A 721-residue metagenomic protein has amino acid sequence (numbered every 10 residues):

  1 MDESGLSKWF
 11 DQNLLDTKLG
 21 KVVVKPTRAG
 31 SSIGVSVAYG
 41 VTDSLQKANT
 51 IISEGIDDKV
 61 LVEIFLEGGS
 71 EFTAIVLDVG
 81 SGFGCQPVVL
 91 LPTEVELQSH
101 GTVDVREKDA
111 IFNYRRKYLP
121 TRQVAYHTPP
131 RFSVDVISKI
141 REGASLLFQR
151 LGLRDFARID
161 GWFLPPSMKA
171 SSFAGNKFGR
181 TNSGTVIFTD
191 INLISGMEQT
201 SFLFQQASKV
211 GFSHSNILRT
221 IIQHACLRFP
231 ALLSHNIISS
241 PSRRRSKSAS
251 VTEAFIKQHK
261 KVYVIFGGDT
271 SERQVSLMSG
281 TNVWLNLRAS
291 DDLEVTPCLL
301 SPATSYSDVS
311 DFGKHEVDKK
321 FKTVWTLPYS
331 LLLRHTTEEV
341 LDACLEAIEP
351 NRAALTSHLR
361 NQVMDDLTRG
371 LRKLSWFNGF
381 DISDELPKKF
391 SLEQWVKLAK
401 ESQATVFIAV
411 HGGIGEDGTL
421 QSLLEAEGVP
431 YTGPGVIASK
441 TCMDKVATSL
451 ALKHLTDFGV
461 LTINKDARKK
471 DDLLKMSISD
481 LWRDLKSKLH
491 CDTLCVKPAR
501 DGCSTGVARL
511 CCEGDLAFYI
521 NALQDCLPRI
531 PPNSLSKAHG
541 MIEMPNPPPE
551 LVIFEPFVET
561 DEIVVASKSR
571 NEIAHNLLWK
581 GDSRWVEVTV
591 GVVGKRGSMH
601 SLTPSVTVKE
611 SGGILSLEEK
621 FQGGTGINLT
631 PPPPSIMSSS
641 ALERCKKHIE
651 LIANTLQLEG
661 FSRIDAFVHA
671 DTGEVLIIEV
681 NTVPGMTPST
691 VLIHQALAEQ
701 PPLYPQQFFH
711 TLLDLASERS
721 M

Functional and structural regions predicted by a protein language model:
M1-E71, D78-F83, F255-I265, K389-Q403 (+3 more regions): Active-site nucleotide/adenylate-binding loops and adjacent lid/helix of ATP-dependent enzymes
D2-W9, N216-I437, T441-M443, A447-H454 (+2 more regions): ATP-binding N-terminal substructure of ATP-dependent carboxylate-amine bond-forming enzymes
S31-I33, V124-Y126, E198-L203, T432-P434 (+3 more regions): Short small-residue beta-strand/loop micro-motif enriched in glycine and branched aliphatics
Y39-K139, F163-N176, R180-I187, E513-S640 (+2 more regions): Phosphate-binding site of ATP-dependent enzymes
A74, P92, I159-G161, I191 (+6 more regions): A structural signal for short, well-ordered beta-strand segments
G84, Q199, E272-V275, E416 (+3 more regions): Secondary-structure boundary/capping motif
P130-V275, L285-V295, K580, W585 (+1 more regions): ATP-dependent carboxylate activation and anion-phosphoryl transfer catalytic cores that bind Mg-ATP to form
